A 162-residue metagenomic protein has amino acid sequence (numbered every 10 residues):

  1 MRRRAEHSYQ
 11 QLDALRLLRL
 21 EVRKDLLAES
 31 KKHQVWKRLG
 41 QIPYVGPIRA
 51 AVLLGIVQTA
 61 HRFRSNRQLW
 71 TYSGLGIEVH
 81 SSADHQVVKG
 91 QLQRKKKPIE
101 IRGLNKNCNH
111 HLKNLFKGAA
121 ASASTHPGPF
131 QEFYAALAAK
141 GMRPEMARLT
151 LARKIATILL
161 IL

Functional and structural regions predicted by a protein language model:
M1-I48, V57, P127: Helix-hairpin-helix/helix-loop-helix acidic hairpins
Q11, L18, C108, L112 (+1 more regions): Hydrophobic (often cysteine-bearing) scaffold residues that line and stabilize catalytic clefts of nucleotide/cofactor
R38-G40, P47, V52-K140, P144: Phosphate-backbone recognition surface of nucleic-acid-processing proteins
A139-L162: Basic, amphipathic alpha-helical segments enriched in Lys/Arg and hydrophobic/aromatic residues
